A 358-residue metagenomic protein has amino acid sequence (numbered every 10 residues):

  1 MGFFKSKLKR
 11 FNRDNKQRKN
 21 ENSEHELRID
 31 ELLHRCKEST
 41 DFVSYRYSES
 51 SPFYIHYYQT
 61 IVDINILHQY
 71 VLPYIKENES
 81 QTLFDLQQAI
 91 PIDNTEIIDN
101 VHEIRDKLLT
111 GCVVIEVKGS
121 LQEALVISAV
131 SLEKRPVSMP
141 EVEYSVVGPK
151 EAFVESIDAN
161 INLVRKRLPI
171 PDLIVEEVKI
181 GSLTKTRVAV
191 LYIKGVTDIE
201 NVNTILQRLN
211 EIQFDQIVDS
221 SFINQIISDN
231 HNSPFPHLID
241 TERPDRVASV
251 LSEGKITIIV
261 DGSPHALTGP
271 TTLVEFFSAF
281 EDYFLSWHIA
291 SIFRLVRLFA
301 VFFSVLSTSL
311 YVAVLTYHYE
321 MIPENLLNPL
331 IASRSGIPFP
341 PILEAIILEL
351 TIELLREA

Functional and structural regions predicted by a protein language model:
M1-L306, E324: Membrane-embedded alpha-helical signal segments
T272-A358: Transmembrane alpha-helical segments that form the functional core of multipass membrane systems
